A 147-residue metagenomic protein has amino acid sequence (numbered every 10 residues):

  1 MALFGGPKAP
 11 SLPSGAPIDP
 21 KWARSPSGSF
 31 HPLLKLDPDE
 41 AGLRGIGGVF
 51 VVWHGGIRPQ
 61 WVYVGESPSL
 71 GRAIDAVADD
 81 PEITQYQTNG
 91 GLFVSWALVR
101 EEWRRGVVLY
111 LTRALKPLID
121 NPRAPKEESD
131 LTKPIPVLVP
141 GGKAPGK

Functional and structural regions predicted by a protein language model:
M1-V62, E66-K147: Boundary/linker segments flanking structured domains
